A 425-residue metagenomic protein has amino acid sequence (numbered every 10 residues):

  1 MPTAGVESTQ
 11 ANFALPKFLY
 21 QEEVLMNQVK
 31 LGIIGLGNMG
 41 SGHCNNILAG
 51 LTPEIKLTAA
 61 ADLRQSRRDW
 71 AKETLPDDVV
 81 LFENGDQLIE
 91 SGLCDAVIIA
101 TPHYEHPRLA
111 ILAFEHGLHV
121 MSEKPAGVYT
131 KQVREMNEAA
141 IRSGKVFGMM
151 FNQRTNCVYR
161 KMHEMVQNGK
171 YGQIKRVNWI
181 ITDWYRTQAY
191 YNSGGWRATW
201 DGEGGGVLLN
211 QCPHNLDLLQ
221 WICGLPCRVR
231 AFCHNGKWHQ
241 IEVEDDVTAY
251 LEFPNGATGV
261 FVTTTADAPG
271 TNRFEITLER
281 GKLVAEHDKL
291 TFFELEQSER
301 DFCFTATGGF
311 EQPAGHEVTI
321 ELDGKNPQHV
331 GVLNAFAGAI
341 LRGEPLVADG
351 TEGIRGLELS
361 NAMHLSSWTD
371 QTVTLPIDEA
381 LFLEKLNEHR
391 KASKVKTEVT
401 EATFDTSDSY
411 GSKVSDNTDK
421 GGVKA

Functional and structural regions predicted by a protein language model:
F13-P76, K424-A425: N-terminal Rossmann-like dinucleotide-binding module
A59, A96, R176: Short, Asp-centered acidic motifs that coordinate Mg2+ and/or phosphate in catalytic or ligand-binding sites
D78-G85: Conserved SAM-binding strand-loop segment of SAM-dependent methyltransferases
S91-G92, A96, P102-H103, P107-R154 (+1 more regions): Beta-strand-loop-alpha-helix segment that lines the small-molecule cofactor/substrate pocket of alpha/beta enzymes
A100-T101, V262, L278: Short, well-ordered coil/turn residues at beta-beta hairpins and beta-strand->alpha-helix junctions within
Q153-I241, D370: Predominantly a Rossmann-like dinucleotide-binding segment in NAD(P)-dependent oxidoreductases
P213, W238, V262-G270: Glycine-rich phosphate/pyrophosphate-binding beta-alpha loops
F253, E275-T351, V373, E384-A425: C-terminal glycine/acidic-rich active-site capping loop/insertion
